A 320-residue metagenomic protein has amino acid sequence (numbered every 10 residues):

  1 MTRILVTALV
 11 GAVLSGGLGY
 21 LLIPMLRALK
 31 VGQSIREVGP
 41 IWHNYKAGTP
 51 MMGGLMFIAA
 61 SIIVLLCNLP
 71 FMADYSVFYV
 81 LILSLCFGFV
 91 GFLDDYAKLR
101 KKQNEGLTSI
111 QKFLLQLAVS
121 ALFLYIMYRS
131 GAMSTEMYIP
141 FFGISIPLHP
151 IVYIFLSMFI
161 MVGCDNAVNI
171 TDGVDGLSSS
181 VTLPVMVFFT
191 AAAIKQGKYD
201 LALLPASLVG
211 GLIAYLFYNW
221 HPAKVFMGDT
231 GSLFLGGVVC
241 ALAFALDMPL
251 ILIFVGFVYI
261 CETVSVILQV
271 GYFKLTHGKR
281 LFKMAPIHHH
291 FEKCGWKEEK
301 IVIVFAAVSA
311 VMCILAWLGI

Functional and structural regions predicted by a protein language model:
M1-R27, F57-F89, F123, M127-S130 (+2 more regions): Alpha-helical transmembrane segments
I23-E37: Membrane-interface loops
R36-T49, K102-Q116, I287-H289, K293: Juxtamembrane helix-capping/reentrant segments at transmembrane boundaries
A47-G48, P140-V152: Short aromatic-rich membrane-water interface segments that cap or initiate transmembrane helices in multi-pass membrane
F71-A73, V77-T108, K112-F113: Hydrophobic alpha-helical hairpins/lids featuring a short glycine-rich hinge
R100, G131-S145: Membrane-interface helix termini and inter-helical loops of multi-pass transporters
L107-T108, A118-A132: Internal, non-catalytic "lid/hinge" segments that mediate substrate recognition, gating, inter-domain movement
